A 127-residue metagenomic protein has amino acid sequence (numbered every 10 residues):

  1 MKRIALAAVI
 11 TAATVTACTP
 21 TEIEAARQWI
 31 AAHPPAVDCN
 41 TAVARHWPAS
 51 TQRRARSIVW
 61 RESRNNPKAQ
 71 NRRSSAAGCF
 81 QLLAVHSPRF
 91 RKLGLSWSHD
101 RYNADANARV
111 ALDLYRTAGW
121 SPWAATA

Functional and structural regions predicted by a protein language model:
K2-R3, A17-N65: Export/targeting segments at the very N-terminus of extracytoplasmic proteins
K2-T11: Sec-dependent N-terminal signal peptides
E24, Q28-W29, R116, W120-A127: Catalytic cores of secreted/periplasmic lytic hydrolases that degrade extracellular macromolecules
W29-I30, A42-H46, K68-Q70, L93-A104: Second-shell loop/turn segments in exported
P35, C39, T51-A55, G78-C79 (+4 more regions): Stable alpha-helical elements in mature extracytoplasmic
A44, P48, W60-R64, A84-R91 (+1 more regions): Sec-exported extracytoplasmic/periplasmic mature domains
A49-S57, P67-R72, H99, W120-A127: Surface-exposed patches in mature extracellular/periplasmic domains of secreted proteins
R73-L93: Substrate-binding/active-site groove segments that recognize and process beta-1,4-linked N-acetyl-hexosamine
